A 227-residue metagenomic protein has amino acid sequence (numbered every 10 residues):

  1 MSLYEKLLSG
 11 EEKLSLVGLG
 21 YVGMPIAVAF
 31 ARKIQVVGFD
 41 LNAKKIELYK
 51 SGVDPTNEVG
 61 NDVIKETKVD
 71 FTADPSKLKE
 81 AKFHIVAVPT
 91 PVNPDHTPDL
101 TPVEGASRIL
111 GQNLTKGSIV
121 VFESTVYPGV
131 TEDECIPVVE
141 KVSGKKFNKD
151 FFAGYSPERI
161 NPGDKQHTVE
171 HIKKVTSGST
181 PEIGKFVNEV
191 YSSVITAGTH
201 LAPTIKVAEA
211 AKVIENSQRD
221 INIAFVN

Functional and structural regions predicted by a protein language model:
M1-N227: Structural/interface elements that position substrates and couple domains in central-metabolism enzymes
